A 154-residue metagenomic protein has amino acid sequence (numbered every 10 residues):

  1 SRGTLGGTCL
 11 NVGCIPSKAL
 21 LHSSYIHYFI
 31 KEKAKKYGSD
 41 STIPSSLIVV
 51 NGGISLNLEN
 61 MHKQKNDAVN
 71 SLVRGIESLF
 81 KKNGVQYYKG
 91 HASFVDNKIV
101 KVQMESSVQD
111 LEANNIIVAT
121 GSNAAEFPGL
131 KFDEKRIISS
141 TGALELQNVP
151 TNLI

Functional and structural regions predicted by a protein language model:
R2-P150: Glycine-rich flavin
L153-I154: Conserved beta-strand elements of the Class I
